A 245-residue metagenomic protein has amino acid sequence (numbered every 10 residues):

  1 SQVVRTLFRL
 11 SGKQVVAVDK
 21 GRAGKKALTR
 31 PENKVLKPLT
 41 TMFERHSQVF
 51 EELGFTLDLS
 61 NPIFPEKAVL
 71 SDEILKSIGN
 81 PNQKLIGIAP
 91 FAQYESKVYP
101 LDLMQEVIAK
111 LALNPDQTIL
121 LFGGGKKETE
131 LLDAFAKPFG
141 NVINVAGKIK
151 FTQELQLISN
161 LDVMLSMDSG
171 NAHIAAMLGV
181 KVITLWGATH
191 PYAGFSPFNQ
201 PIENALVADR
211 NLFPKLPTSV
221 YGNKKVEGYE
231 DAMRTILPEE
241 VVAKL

Functional and structural regions predicted by a protein language model:
S1-L245: Catalytic machinery of carbohydrate-active enzymes, primarily nucleotide-sugar-dependent glycosyltransferases
